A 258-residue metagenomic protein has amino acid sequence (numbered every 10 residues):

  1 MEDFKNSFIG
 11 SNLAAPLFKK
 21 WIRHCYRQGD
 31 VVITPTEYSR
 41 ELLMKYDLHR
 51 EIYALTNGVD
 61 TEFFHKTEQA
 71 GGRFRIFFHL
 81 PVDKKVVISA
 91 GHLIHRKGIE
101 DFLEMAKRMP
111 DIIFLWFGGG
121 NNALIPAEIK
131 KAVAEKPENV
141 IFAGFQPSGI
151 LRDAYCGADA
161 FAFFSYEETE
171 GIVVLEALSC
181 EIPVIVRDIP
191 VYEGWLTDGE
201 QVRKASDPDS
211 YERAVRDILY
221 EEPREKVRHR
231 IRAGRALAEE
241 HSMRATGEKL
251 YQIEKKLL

Functional and structural regions predicted by a protein language model:
A14-V31: Membrane-proximal helix-turn-helix segments that form the acceptor-binding/catalytic region of lipid-linked
Y38, G58: Carbohydrate-associated surface elements
V59, A90, I113-E128, F142-G144: Glycosyltransferase donor-sugar binding loop
K85-R108, L124: A conserved mid-protein helix/loop that constitutes part of the nucleotide-sugar donor-binding site
F145-Q146, D153-A158: Short alpha-helical donor nucleotide-sugar binding micro-motif in glycosyltransferases
Y166: Aromatic "clamp/platform" in nucleotide-sugar-dependent glycosyltransferases that forms part of the donor/acceptor
P183-V186: Short hydrophobic beta-strand element within catalytic cores of glycosyltransferases and related nucleotide-activated
D198-D209, D217-P223: Conserved acidic donor-binding segment of nucleotide-sugar-dependent glycosyltransferases
